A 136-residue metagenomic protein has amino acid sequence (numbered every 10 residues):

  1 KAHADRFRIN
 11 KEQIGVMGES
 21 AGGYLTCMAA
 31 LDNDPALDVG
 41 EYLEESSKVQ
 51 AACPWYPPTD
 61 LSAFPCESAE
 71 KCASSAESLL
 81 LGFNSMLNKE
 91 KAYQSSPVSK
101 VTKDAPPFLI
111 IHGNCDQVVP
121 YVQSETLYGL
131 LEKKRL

Functional and structural regions predicted by a protein language model:
K1-L136: Alpha/beta-hydrolase superfamily serine-hydrolase fold, recognizing
